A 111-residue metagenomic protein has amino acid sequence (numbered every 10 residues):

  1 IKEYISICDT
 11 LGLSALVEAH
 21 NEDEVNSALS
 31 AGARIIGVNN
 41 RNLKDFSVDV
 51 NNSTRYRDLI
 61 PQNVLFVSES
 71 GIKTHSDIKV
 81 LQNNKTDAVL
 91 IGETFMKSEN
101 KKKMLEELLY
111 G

Functional and structural regions predicted by a protein language model:
I1-N51, P61-Q62: Conserved anion-binding
Y4, E24, N52, Y56 (+2 more regions): General structural feature for long, well-ordered alpha-helical segments within catalytic domains of soluble enzymes
I5, D9, L29, R57 (+2 more regions): A structural alpha-helix within SAM-dependent methyltransferase catalytic domains
H20-G32, S68, I72-I91, K103: Catalytic cores of alpha/beta
G37-F46, N84-L105: Glycine-rich phosphate-binding active-site loops on the catalytic face of alpha/beta enzymes
S47-V50, T54, V64-I78: Active-site-adjacent loop and "lid" segments of alpha/beta metabolic enzymes
R55-L59, Q82, K97-G111: C-terminal helical cap(s) of enzyme catalytic domains, especially alpha/beta-barrels
